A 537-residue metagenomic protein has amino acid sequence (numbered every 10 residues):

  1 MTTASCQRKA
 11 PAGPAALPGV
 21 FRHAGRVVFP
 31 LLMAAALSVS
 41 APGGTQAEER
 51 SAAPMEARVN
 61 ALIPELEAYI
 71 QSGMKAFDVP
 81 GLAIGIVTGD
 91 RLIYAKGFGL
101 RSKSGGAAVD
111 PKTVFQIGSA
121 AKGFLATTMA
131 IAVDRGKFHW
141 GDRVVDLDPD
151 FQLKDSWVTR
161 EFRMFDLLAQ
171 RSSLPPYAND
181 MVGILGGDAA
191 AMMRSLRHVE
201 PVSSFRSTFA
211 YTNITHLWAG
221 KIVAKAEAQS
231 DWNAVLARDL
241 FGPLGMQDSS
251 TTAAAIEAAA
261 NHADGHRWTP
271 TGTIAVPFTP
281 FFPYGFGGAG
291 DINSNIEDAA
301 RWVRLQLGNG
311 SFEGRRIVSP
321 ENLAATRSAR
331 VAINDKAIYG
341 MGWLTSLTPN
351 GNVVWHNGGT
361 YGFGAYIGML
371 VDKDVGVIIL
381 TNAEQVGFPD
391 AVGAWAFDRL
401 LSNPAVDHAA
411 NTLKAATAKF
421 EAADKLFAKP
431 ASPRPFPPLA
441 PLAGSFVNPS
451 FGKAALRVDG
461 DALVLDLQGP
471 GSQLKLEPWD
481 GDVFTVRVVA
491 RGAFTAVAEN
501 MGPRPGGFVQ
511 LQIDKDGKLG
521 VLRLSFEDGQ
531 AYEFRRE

Functional and structural regions predicted by a protein language model:
M1-H23: N-terminal secretory signal peptides that target proteins for export/translocation
A24-S40: Bacterial N-terminal signal peptides
S38-E49: Signal peptide processing junction and immediate N-terminal pro/mature segment of secreted/exported proteins
Q46-E48, A394-E537: Peripheral terminal and inter-domain segments
M55-I117, K137-G141, D146-L147, Q152-K154 (+2 more regions): Short, conserved catalytic-motif segment at the N-terminal edge
G97-K103, D155-I367: Short, surface-exposed loop or secondary-structure junction motifs that flank catalytic or metal-binding residues
Y366-M369, K373-N382, V521-R523: Short, well-ordered beta-strand elements
